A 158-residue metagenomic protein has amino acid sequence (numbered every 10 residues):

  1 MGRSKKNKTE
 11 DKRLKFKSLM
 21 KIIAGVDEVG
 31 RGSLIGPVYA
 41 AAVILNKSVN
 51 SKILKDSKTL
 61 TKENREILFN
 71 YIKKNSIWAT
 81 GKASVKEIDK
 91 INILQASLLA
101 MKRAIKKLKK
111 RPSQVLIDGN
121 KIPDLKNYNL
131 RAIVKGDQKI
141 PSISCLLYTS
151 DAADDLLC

Functional and structural regions predicted by a protein language model:
M1-Y39, V43-S150: Acidic (Asp/Glu) carboxylate-rich active-site/surface patches
A152-C158: Single conserved hydrophobic/aromatic residue that forms the stacking wall/gate of nucleotide- or nucleobase-binding
